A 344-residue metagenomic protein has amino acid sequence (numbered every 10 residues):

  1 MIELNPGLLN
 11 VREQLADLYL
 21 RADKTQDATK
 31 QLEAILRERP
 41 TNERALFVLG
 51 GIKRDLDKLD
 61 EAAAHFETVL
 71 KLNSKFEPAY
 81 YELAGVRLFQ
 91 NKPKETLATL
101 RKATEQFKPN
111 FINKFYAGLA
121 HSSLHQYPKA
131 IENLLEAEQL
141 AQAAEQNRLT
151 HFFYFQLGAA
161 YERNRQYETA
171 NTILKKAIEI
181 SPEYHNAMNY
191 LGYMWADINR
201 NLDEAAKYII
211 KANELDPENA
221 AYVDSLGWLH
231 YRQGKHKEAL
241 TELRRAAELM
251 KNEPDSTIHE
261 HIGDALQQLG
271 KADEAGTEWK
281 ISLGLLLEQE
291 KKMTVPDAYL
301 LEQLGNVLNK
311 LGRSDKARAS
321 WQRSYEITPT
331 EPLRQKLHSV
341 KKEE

Functional and structural regions predicted by a protein language model:
L4, E38, L72, E105-F107 (+8 more regions): Structural marker of alpha-solenoid helical repeat scaffolds
L9-N10, E43-R44, E77-P78, F111-I112 (+7 more regions): Helix-start (N-cap) detector for alpha-helical repeat units in TPR-like alpha-solenoids, especially tetratricopeptide
Q14, V48, E82, Y116 (+6 more regions): Canonical tetratricopeptide repeat
D17, G51, G85, L119 (+6 more regions): Residue-level recognition of tetratricopeptide repeat
R21-A22, D55-L56, F89-Q90, S123 (+7 more regions): Register position in tetratricopeptide repeats
